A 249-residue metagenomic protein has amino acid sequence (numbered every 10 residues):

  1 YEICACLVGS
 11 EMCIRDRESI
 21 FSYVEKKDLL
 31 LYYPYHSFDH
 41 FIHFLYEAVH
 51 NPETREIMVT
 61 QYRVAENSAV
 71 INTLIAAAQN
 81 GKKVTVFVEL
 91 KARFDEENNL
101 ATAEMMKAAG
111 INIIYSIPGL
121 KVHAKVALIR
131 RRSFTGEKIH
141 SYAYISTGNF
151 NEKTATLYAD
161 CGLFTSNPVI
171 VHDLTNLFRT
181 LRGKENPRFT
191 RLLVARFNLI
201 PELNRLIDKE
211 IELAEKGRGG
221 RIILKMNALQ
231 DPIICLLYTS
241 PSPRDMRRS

Functional and structural regions predicted by a protein language model:
Y1-G9, Y238-S249: Single conserved hydrophobic/aromatic residue that forms the stacking wall/gate of nucleotide- or nucleobase-binding
A5, G9-I222, D231, C235: N-terminal localization/anchoring segments of enzymes in phospholipid and broader phosphate metabolism
